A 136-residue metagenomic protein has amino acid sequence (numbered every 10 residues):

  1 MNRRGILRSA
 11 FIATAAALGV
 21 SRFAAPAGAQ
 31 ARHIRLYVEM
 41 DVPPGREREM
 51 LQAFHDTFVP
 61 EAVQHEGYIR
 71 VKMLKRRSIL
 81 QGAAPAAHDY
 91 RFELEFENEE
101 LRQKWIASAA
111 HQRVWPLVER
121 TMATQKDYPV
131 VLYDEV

Functional and structural regions predicted by a protein language model:
M1-A10, A15-A31: N-terminal twin-arginine translocation
N2-L7, F11-T14, E61-R70, P85-A87 (+1 more regions): An amphipathic, aromatic/His-enriched active-site/gating alpha helix that lines ligand/cofactor pockets
H33-D41, R91-F92: Active-site-flanking beta-strand signature of metal-NTP-handling nucleotidyl enzymes and homologous cyclase-like
E39-P43, L51-Q52: Membrane-proximal processing modules and their flanking juxtamembrane segments in eukaryotic cell-surface
P43-R46, H65: Short acidic-aromatic low-complexity motifs
R46-M50, L101-K104: Short, conserved charged micro-motifs
L51-I79: N-terminal, post-signal-peptide region of Sec/Tat-exported proteins
I79-P85: Acidic pyrophosphate-coordinating catalytic loop
